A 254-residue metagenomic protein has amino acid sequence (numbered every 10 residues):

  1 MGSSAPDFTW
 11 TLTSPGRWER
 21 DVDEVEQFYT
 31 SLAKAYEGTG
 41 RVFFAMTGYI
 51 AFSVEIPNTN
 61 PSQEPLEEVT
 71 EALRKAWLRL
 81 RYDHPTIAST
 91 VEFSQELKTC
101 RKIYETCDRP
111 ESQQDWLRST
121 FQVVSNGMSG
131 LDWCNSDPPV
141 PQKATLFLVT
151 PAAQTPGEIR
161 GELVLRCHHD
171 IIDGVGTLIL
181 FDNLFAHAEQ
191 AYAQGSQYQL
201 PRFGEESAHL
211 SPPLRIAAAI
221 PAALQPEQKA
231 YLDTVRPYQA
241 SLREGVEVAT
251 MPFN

Functional and structural regions predicted by a protein language model:
M1-E227: Non-catalytic N-terminal regions of enzymes
K229-N254: Flexible, P/S/T/G-rich "lid" or insertion loops adjacent to the active sites of thioester-utilizing
